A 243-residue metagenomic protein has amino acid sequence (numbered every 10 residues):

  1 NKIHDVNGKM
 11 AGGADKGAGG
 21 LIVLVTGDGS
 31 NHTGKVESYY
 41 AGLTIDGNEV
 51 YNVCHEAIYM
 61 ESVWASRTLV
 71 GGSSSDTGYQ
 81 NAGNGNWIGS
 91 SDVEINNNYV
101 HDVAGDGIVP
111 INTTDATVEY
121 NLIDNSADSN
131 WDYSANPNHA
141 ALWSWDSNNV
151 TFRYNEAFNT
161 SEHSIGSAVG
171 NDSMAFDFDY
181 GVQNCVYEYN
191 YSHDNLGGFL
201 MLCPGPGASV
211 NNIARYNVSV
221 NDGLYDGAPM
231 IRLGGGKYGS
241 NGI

Functional and structural regions predicted by a protein language model:
N1-N7, T33-E56, R67-D106, T114-S129 (+6 more regions): Right-handed parallel beta-helix
N7-G12, K16-G17, I22, A41-T44: Beta-strand/loop edge motif enriched in small/polar residues
M10-A14, A57-E61, G107-I111, F199-L202 (+1 more regions): Short, solvent-exposed loop/turn and secondary-structure capping segments
K16-H32, S62-T68: Asp-box/WD-like beta-propeller blade repeats and closely related beta-sheet repeat scaffolds
V23-L24, M60, P110, S144 (+3 more regions): Extracellular beta-strand solenoids
M230-I231, G236-I243: C-terminal structural cap/anchor segments
